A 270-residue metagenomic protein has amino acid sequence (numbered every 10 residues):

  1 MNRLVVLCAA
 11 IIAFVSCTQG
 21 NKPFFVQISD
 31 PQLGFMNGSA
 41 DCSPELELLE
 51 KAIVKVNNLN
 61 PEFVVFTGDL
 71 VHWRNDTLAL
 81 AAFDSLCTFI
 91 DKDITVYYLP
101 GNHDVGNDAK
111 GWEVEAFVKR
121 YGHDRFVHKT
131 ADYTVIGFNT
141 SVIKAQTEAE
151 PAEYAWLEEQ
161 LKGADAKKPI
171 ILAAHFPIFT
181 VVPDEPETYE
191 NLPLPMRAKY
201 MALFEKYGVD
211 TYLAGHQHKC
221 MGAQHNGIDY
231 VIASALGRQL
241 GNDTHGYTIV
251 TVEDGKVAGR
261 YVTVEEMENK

Functional and structural regions predicted by a protein language model:
M1, C8-K22: Bacterial Sec-dependent signal peptides at the C-terminal "C-region" and cleavage site
C17-L80: N-terminal active-site segment of His-dependent metallophosphoesterases
D30, G68-D69, G101-N102, F138 (+2 more regions): Active-site glycine-centered loops adjacent to acidic/histidine catalytic or metal-binding residues that shape
L33-S39, A145-T147, Q239-N242, E268-K270: Short, solvent-exposed loop/turn elements at domain surfaces
G34-G38, N107-D108, K144, T180-D184: A short acidic, helix-capping loop that chelates divalent metal ions and anchors anionic groups
D76-P169, E187-T211, A223-D254: Extended active-site neighborhood of metal-dependent phosphoesterases/phosphodiesterases
A164-V182: Short acidic, glycine-rich surface-loop motifs adjacent to enzyme active sites
T211, T251-K270: A short C-terminal boundary segment appended to hydrolase-like catalytic domains
